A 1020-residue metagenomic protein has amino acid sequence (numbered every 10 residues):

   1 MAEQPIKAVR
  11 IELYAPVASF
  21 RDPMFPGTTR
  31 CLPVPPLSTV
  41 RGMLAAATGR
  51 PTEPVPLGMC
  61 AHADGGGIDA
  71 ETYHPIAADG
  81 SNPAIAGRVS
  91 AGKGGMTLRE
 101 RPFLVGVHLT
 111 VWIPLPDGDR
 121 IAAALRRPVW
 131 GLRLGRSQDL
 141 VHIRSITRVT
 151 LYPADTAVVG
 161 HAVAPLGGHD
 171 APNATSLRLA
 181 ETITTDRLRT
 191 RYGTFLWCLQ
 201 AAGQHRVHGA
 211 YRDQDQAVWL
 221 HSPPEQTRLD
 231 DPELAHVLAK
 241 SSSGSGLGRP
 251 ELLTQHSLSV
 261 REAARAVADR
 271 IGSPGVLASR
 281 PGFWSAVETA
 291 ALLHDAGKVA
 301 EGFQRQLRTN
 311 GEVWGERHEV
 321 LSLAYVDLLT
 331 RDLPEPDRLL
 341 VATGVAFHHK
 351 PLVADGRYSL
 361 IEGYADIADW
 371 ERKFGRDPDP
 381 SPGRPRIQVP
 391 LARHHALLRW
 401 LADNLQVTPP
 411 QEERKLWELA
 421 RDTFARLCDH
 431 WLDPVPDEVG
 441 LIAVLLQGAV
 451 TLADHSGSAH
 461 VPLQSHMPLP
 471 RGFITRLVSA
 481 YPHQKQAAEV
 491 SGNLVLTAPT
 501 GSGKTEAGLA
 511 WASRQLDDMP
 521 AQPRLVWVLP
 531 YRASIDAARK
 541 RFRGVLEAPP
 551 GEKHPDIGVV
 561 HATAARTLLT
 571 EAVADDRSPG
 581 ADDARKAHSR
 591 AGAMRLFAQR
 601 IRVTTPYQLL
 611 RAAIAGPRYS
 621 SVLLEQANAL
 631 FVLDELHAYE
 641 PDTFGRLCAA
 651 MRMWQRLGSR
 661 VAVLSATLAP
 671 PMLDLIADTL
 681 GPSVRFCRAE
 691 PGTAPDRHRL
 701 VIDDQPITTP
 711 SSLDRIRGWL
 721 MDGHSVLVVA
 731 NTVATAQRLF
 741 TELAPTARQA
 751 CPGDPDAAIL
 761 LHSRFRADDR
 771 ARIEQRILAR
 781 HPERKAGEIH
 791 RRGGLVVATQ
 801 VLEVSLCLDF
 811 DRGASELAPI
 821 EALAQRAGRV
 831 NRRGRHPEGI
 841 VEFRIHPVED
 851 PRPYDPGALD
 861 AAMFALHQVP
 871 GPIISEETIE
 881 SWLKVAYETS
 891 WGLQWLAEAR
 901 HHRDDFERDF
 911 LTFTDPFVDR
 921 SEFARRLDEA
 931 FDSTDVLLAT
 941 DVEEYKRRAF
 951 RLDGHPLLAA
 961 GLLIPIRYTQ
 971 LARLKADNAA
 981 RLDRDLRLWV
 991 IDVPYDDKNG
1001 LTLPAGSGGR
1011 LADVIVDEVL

Functional and structural regions predicted by a protein language model:
G66-P232: Internal, well-folded beta-alpha domain core
E233-G248, L253-L469: Accessory nucleic-acid engagement/destabilization modules that flank
S491-A512: Walker A/P-loop
P523-E547, V559-A564, P670-L673: Conserved Walker A/P-loop ATP-binding site and its immediately adjacent core in helicase/helicase-like ATPase domains
P550-A615: Inter-Walker segment of RecA-like/P-loop motor cores
S621-L630, L636-E690: Post-DEXD/H (motif II) to motif III coupling segment of the RecA-like Helicase ATP-binding lobe
P670-L720: Interdomain hinge/linker at the junction between the two RecA-like core domains of SF2 helicases
L673, D714-R715, M721-S725, V729 (+4 more regions): C-terminal helicase lobe and adjacent C-terminal extensions/tails of nucleic-acid helicase motors
